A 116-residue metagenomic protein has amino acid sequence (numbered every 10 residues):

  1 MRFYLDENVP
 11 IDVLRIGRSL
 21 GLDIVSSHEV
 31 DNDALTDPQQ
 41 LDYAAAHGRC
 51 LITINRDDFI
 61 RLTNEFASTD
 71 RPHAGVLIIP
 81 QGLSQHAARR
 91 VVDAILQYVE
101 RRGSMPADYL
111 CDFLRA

Functional and structural regions predicted by a protein language model:
M1-E7, I11, I16-S19, N32 (+2 more regions): Acidic, PIN/NYN-like endoribonuclease modules and their adjacent C-terminal/linker elements
L20-E29: Short, basic, glycine/proline-bearing loop/turn elements
H28, N55, P80: Short beta->alpha connector loops at strand-helix junctions that form conserved, small/polar/Pro-enriched
E29-V30, R49: Short, surface-exposed loop/turn motifs that are enriched in glycine and acidic residues and include a nearby proline
D37, Y43-L62: Acidic, metal-binding active-site segment of PIN/NYN-like and related structure-specific nucleases
